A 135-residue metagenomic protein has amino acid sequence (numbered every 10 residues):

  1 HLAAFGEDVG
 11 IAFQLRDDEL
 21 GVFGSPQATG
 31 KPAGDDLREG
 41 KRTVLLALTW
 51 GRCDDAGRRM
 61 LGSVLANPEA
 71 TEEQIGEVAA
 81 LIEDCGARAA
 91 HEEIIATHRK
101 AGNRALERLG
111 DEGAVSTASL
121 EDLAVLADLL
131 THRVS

Functional and structural regions predicted by a protein language model:
H1-S135: All-alpha prenyltransferase/terpene-synthase fold signal
